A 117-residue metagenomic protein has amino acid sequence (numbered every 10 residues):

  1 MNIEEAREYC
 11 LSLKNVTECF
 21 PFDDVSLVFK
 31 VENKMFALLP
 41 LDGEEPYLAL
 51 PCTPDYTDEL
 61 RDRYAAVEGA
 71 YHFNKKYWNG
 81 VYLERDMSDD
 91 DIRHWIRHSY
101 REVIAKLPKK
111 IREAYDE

Functional and structural regions predicted by a protein language model:
M1-E117: Charge-dense, helix-prone N-terminal extensions
